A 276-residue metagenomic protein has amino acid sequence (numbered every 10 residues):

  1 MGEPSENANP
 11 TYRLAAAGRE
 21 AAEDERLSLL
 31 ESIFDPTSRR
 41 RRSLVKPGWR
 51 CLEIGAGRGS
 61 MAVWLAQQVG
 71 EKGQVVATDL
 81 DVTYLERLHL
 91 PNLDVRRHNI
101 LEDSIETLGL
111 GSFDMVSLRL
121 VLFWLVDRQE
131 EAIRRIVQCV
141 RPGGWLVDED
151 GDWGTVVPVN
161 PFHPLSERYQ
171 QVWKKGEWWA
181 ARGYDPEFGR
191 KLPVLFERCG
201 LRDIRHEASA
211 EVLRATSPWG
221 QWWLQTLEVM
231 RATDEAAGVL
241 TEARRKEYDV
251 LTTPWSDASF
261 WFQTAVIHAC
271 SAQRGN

Functional and structural regions predicted by a protein language model:
N9-D35: Class I SAM-dependent methyltransferase Rossmann-like catalytic core, especially the SAM/SAH-binding loop
L29-W49: Conserved alpha-helix/loop element of class I SAM-dependent methyltransferases that forms part of the SAM/SAH-binding
L52, R58-I105, E131: Class I SAM-dependent methyltransferase SAM/SAH-binding core
I105-V116: A short acidic, Gly/Pro-enriched loop at the edge of an enzyme's catalytic core that lines a small-molecule cofactor
D114-R128: A short SAM/SAH-binding and catalytic strip from SAM-dependent methyltransferases
E130-W145: A short glycine-rich, Lys/Arg-flanked "PGG" loop and its adjoining helix->strand segment in the class I
V147-S217: Conserved catalytic/acceptor-binding region of the Class I
P186-E187, I204-N276: Conserved Class I S-adenosyl-L-methionine
